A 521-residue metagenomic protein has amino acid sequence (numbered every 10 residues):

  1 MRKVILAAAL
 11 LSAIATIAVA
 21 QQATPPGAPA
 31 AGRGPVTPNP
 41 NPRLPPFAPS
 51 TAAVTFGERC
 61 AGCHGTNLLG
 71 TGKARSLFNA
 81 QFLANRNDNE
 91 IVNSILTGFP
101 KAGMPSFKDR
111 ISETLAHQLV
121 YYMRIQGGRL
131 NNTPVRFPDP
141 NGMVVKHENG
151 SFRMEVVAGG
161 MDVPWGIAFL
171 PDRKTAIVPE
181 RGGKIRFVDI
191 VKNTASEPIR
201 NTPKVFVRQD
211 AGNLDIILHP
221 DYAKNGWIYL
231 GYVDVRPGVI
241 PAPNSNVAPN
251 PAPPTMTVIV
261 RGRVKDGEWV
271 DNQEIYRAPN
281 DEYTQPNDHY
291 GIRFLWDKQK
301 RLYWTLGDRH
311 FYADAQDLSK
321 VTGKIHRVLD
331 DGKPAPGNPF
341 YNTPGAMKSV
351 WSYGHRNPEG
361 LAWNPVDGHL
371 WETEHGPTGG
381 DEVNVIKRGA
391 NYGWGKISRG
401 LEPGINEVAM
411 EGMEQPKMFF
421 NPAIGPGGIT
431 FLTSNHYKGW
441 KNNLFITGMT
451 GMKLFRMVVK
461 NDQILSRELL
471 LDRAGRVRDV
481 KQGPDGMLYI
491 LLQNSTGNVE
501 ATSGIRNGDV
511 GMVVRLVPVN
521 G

Functional and structural regions predicted by a protein language model:
A7-T16: Bacterial N-terminal signal peptides
Q22-T55, Y290, M347: Electrostatic cytochrome c docking/interface patches
G32, L130-E155, W269, K333-T343 (+1 more regions): Blade/loop signatures of beta-propeller domains
P42-V54, G65-L96, S196-K204, A315 (+1 more regions): Gly/Gly-Pro-rich "capping" loops immediately C-terminal to redox-active cysteine motifs in periplasmic/lumenal
F56-T66, I91, M104, L119-M123 (+1 more regions): The canonical Cys-X-X-Cys-His
T71-N79, S94-Q126: Axial heme c-ligation environment in periplasmic c-type cytochrome domains
S112-Q118, M123-A313, G360, G368-E372 (+5 more regions): Acidic, Gly/Ser/Thr-rich repeat motifs that build Ca2+-stabilized beta-propeller blades
H355, I464-P484: Conserved blade-ending motifs and adjacent loop-strand segments that build the rim/top face of beta-propeller domains
